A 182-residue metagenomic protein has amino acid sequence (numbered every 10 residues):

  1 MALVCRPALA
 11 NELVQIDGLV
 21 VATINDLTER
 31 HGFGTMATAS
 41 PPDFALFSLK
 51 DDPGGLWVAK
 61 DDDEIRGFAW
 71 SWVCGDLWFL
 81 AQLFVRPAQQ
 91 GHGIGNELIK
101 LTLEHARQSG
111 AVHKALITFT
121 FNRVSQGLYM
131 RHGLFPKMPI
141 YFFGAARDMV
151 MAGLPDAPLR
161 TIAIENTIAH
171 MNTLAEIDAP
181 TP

Functional and structural regions predicted by a protein language model:
A2-C5: Extreme N-terminal starter segment of soluble prokaryotic enzymes
A10-H31, M151, N166-I177: A short, well-structured alpha-helix characteristic of acyl/acetyltransferase catalytic modules
V20-L56, K60-D61, I65-R66, E176-P182: Active-site rim helix/loop that mediates acceptor-substrate recognition in acyltransferases
L56-V58, D63-W72, F79-F84: Conserved beta-strand in the GNAT
V73, R86-A88, H92, F121: Active-site acidic-Proline motif in GNAT/NAT acetyltransferases
L80-A81, A106-F121: Conserved GNAT acetyl-CoA-binding A-motif
Q82-V85, G91-A106, G127-R131: Conserved acetyl-CoA-binding loop-helix of GNAT-fold acetyltransferases
A111, R131-P182: Amide-forming acyltransferase catalytic core, primarily the GNAT-like/NAT-type and related acyltransferase folds
